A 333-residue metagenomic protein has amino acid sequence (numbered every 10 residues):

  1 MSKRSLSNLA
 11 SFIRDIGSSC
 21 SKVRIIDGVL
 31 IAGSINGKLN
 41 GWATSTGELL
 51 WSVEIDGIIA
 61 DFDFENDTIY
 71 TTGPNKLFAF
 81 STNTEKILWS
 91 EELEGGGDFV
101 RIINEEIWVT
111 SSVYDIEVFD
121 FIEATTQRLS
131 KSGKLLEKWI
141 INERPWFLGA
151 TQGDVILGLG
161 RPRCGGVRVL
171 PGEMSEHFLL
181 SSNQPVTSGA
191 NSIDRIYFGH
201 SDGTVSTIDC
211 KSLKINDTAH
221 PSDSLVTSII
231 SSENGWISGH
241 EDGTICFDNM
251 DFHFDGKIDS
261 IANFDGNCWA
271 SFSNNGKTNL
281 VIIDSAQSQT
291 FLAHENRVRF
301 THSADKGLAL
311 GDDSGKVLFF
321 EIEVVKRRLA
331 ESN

Functional and structural regions predicted by a protein language model:
N8-D15, E48-V53, K86-E91, G133-I140 (+4 more regions): A short beta-strand motif characteristic of beta-propeller blades
F12-G37, V53-D61: Beta-strand-rich domains and repeat architectures in extracellular enzymes and scaffolds, especially beta-propellers
S18-R24, D56-N66, E94-N104, I140-Q152 (+4 more regions): Repeated scaffold domains used in trafficking and secretory/extracellular systems, primarily beta-propellers
A32, T71, V109-T110, L157-G158 (+4 more regions): Residue position within the beta-strands of beta-propeller blades
N36, N75, V113-D115, R161-P162 (+5 more regions): Residue-level signature of beta-propeller blades and closely related beta-rich strand-turn architectures in secreted
N40, F78-A79, Q127, G165-R168 (+4 more regions): WD40 beta-propeller blade core
T72, I116-E123, G160-G165, S273-T278: Short, solvent-exposed loop/turn segments at conserved positions within beta-propeller repeat blades
D284, T290-N333: Blade-level signature of beta-propeller repeat domains, shared across WD40, Kelch, NHL, RCC1 and BNR/Asp-box propellers
